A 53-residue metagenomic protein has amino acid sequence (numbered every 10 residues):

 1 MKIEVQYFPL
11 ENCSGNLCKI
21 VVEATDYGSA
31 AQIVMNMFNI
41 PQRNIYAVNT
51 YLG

Functional and structural regions predicted by a protein language model:
M1-L17: Short aromatic-glycine-(Arg/Gly/Cys) micro-motifs in beta-strand/loop hairpins
Q6, E23-T25, Y51: A structural detector for beta-sheet-dominated domains
L10, Y27-S29, L52: Short linear/disordered segments characteristic of secreted peptide precursors and small low-complexity proteins
G15-T25: A short, exposed loop/beta-hairpin motif centered on an aromatic-Gly-Thr core
A30-V34: Short amphipathic, charge-patterned alpha-helical segments
N36-G53: Short, mixed-charge low-complexity intrinsically disordered segments
